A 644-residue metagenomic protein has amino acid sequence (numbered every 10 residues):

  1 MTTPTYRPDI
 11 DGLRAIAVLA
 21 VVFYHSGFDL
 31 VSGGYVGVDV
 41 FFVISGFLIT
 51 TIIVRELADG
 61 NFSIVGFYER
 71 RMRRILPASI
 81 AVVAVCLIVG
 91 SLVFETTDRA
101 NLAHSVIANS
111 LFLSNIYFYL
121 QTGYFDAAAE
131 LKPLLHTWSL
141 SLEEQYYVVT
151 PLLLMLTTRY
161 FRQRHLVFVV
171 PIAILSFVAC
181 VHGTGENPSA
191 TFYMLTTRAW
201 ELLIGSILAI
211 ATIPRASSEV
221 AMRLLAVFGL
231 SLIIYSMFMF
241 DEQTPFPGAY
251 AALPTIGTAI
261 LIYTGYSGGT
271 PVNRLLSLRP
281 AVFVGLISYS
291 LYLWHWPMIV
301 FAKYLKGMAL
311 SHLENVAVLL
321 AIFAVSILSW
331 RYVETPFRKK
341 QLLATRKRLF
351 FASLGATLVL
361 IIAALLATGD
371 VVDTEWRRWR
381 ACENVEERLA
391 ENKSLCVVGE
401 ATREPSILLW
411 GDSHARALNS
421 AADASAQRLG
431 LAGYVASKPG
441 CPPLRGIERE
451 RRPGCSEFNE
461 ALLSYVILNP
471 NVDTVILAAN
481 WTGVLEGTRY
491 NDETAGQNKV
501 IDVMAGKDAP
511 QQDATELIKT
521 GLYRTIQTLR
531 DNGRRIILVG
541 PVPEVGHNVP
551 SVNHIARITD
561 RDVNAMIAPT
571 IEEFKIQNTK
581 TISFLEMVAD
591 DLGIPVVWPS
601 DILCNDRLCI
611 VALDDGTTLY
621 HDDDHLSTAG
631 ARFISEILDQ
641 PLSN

Functional and structural regions predicted by a protein language model:
M1-L343, T357-L358: Membrane-interface helix/loop caps of multi-pass membrane proteins
E242, L305-I327, R331, T335-N644: Extracellular/periplasmic envelope-modification machinery, especially enzymes that add or remove acyl/ester groups on
